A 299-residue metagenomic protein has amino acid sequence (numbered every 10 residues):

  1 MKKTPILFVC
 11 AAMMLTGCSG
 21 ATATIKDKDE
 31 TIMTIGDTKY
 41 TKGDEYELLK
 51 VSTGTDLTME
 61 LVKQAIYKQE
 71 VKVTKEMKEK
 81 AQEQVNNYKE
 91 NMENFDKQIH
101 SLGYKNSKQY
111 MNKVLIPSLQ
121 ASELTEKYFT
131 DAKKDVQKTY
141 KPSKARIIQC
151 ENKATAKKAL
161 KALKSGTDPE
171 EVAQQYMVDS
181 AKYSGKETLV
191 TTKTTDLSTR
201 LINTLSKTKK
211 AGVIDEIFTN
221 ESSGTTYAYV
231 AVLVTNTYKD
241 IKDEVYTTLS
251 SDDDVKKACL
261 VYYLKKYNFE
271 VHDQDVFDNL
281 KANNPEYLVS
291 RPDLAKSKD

Functional and structural regions predicted by a protein language model:
M1-A23: Sec-dependent N-terminal signal peptides of Gram-positive bacterial secreted proteins and lipoproteins
A12-G20, K68, E126, K256: Short hydrophobic alpha-helical membrane-anchoring segments
S19-Y110: N-terminal targeting/tethering segments
T24-K26, L49-T53, G103-E151, K161 (+2 more regions): PPIase-associated folding chaperone regions across multiple families
V85-M92, G185-T194, S290-D293, S297-D299: Low-complexity, repetitive regions of proteins mediating host interaction that are extracellular, surface-exposed
T155-K157: Short helix-loop capping/hinge motifs at secondary-structure junctions, enriched in acidic/polar residues
A162-N203: Peptidyl-prolyl cis-trans isomerase
